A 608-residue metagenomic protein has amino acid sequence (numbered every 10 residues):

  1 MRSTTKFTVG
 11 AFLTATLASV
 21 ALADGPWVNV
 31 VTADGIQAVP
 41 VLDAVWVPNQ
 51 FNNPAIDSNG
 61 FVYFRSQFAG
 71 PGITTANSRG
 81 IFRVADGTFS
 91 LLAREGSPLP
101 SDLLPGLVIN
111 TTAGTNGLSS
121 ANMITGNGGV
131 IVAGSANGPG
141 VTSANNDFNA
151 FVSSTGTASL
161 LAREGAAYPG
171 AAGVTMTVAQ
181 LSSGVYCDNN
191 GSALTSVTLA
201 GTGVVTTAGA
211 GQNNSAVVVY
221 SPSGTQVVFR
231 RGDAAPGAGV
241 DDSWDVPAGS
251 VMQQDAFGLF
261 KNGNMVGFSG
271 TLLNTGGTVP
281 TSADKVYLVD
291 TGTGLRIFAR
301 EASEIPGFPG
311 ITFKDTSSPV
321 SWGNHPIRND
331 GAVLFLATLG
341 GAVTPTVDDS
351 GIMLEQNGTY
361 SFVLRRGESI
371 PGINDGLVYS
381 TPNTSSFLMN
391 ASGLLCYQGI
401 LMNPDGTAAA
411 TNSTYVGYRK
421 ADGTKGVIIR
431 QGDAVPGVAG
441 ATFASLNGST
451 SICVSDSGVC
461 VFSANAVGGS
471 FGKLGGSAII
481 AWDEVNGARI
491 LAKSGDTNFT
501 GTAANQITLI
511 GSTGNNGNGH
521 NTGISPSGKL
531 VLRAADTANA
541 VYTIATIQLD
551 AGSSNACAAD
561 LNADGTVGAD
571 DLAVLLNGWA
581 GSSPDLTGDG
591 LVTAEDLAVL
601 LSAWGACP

Functional and structural regions predicted by a protein language model:
M1-D24: Sec-dependent, cleavable N-terminal signal peptides
R2, L13-A15, N52, T450 (+3 more regions): A residue-level detector for conformationally permissive "hinge/kink" positions
L22-S554: Conserved "turn/edge" positions that cap or connect secondary-structure elements within repeat/scaffolded domains
D550-P608: Cellulosome-associated attachment modules in secreted, modular CAZymes
